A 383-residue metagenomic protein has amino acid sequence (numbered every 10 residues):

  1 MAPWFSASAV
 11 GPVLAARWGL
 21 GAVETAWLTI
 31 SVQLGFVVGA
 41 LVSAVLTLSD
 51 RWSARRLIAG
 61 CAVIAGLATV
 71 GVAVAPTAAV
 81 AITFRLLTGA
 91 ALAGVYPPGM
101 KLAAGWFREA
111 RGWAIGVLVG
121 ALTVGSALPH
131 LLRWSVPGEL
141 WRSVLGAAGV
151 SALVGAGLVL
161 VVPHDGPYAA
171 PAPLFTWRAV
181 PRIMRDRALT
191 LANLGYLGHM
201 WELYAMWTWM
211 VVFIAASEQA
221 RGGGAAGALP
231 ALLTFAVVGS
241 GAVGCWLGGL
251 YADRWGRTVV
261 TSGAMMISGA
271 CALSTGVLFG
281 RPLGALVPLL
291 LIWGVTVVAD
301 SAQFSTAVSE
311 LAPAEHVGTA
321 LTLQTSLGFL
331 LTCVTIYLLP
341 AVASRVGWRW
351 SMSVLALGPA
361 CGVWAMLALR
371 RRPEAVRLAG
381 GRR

Functional and structural regions predicted by a protein language model:
A7-S8, A188-A242, W246, S305 (+1 more regions): Extracytoplasmic gate region of multi-pass secondary transporters
G19, R51, V74-A79, R108 (+2 more regions): Helix-breaking motifs and short loop linkers at transmembrane-helix boundaries and internal kinks in secondary membrane
A40-A78, A252-W255: Conserved MFS/SLC helix-loop-helix module at the cytosolic interface between two early adjacent transmembrane helices
A68, A79-L87, G284-I292: Paired small-residue
F84-A121: Cytoplasmic helix-loop-helix junction between adjacent transmembrane helices in 12-TM secondary transporters
E109, V117-P163: Helix-loop-helix hairpin linking two adjacent transmembrane segments in secondary transporters
L160-R182, A375-R382: Flexible cytoplasmic inter-helical loops of multi-pass small-molecule transporters
W255-A307: C-terminal transmembrane helical hairpin of 12-TM major facilitator-type secondary transporters
